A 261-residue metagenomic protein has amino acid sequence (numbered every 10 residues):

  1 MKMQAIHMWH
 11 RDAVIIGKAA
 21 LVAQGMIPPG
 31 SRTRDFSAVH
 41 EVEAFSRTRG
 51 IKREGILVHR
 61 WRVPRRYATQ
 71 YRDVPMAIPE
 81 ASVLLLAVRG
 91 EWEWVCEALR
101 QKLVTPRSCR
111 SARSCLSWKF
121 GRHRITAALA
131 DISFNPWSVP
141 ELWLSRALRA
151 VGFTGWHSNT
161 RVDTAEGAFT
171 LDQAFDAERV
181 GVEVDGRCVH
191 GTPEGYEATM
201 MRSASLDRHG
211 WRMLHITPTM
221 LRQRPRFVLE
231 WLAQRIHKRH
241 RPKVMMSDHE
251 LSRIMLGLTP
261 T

Functional and structural regions predicted by a protein language model:
M1-G121, H237-T261: Short gly/ser-rich loop at a beta-strand->alpha-helix junction or flexible surface loop bordering the NTP-binding
L99, L103-T261: Surface segments flanking catalytic/ligand-binding clefts of nucleic-acid enzymes
